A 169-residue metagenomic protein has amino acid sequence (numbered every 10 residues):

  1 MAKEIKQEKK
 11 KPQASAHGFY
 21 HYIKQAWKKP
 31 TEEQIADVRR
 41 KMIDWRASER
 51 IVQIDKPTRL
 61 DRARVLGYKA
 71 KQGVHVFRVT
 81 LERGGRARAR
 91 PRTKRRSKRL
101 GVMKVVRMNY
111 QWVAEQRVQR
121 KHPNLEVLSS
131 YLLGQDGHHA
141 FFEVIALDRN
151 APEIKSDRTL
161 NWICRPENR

Functional and structural regions predicted by a protein language model:
M1-R169: Ribosome-associated RNA-binding proteins
